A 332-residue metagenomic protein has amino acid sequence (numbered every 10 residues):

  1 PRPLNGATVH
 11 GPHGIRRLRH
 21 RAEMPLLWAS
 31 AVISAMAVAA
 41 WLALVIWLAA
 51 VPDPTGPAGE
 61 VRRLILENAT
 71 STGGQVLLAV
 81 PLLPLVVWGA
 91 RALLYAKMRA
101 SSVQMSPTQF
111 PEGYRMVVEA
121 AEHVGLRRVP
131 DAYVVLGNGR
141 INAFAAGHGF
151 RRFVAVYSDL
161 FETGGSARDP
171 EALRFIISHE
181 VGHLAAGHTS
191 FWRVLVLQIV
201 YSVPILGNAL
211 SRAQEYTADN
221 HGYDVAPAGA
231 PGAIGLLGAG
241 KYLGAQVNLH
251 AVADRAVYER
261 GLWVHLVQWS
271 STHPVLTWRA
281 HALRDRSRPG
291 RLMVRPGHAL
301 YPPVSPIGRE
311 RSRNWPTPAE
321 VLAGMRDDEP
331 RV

Functional and structural regions predicted by a protein language model:
P1-D131, G137, Y301-V332: Hydrophobic or amphipathic, alpha-helical segments that drive membrane association/targeting
P1-L18, D224, A228-V332: Cytosolic-facing loops and C-terminal tails of multi-pass membrane proteins
L82, S190-A209, H250-S271: Alpha-helical membrane-targeting segments
M116-E122, R174, S211-A230: An active-site-proximal "capping" alpha-helix that borders the catalytic cofactor pocket
V135-F153: Catalytic zinc-binding patch centered on the HExxH motif and its immediate surroundings that defines zinc-dependent
D159-F175: Short pre-active-site segment immediately N-terminal to the catalytic Zn-binding motif
G164, I177-A185, T217, H221: Active-site His/Glu-centered metal-binding helix of metallohydrolases
E180-L197, G229-A230: Catalytic Zn2+-binding segment of zinc metalloproteases
